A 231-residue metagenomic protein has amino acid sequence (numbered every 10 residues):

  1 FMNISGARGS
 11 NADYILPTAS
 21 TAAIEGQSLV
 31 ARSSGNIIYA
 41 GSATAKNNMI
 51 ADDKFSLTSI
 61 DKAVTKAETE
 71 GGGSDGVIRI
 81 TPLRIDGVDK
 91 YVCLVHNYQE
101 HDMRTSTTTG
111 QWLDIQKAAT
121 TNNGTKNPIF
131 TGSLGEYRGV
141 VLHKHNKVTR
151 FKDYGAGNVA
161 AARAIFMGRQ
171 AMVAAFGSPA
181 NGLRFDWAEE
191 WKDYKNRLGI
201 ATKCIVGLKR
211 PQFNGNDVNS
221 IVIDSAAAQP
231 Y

Functional and structural regions predicted by a protein language model:
F1-S20: Short, glycine/acidic-rich hinge or "gate" loops at secondary-structure transitions that mediate conformational
E25-I78, K90, Y98-Y231: Sequence/fold signature of self-assembling virion shell proteins
V77-I85: Surface-exposed acidic, glycine-flexible loop patches that form ligand/cofactor-binding and adhesion interfaces
C93: Polar-ligand-bearing catalytic/cofactor-coordination segments of membrane-embedded or membrane-tethered inner-membrane
